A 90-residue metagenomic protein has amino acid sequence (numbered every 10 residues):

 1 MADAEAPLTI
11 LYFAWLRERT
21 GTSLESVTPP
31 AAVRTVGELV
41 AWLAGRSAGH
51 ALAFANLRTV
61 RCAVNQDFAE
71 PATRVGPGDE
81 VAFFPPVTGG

Functional and structural regions predicted by a protein language model:
M1-G89: Ubiquitin-like/PB1-type beta-grasp interaction modules and other compact soluble beta-rich domains
